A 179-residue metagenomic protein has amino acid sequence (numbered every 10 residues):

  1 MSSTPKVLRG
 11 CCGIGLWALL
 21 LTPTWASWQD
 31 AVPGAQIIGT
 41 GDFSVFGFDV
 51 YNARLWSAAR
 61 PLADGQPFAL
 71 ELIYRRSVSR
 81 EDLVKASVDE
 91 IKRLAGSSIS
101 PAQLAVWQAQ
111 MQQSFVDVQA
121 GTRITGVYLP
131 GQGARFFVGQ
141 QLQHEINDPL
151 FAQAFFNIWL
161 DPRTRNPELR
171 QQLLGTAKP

Functional and structural regions predicted by a protein language model:
S2-I14: Bacterial N-terminal signal peptides that target proteins for export
P5, P23-W25: N-terminal compositionally biased, intrinsically disordered segments and leader/signal-like regions
C11-P23: Bacterial N-terminal signal peptides
W25-P179: Terminal leader/tail segments of proteins
